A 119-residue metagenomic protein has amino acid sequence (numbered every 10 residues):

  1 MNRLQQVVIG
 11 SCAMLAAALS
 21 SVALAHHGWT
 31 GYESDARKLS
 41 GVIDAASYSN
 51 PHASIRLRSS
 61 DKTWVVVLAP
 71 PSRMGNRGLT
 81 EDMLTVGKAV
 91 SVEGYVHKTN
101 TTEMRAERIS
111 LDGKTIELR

Functional and structural regions predicted by a protein language model:
M1-C12: Bacterial N-terminal signal peptides that target proteins for export
A23-R37: Short boundary/loop segments of OB/S1/cold-shock single-stranded nucleic-acid-binding domains
G41-I43: Conserved hydrophobic positions within beta-strands
S49-R58: Short aromatic-glycine-enriched beta-strand elements
N76-V92: Short nucleic-acid-contacting surface segments enriched for D/E, G, S/T with interspersed K/R
K98-R119: OB-fold/S1-family single-stranded nucleic acid-binding modules
